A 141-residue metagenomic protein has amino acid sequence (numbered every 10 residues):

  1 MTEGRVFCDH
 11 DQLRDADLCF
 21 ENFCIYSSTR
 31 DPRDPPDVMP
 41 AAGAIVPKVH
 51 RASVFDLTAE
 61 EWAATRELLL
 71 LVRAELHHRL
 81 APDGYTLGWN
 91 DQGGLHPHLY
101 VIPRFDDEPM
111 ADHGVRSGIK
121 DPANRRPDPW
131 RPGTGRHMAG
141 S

Functional and structural regions predicted by a protein language model:
M1-S141: HIT superfamily nucleotide-processing domains
